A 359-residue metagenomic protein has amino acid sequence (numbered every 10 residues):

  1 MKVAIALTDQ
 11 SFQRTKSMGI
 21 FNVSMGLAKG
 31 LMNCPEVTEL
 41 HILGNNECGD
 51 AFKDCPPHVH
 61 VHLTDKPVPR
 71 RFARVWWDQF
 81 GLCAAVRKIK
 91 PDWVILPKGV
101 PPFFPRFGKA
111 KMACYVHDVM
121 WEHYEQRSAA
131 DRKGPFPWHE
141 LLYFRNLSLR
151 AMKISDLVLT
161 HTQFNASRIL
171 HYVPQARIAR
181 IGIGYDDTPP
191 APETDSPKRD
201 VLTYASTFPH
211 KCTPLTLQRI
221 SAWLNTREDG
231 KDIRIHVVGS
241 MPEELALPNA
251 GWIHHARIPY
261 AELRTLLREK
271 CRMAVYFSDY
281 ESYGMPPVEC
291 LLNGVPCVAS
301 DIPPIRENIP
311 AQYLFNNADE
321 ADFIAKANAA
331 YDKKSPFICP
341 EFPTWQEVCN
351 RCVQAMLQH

Functional and structural regions predicted by a protein language model:
M1-H359: Carbohydrate transferase catalytic cores enriched for Leloir-type hexosyltransferases
